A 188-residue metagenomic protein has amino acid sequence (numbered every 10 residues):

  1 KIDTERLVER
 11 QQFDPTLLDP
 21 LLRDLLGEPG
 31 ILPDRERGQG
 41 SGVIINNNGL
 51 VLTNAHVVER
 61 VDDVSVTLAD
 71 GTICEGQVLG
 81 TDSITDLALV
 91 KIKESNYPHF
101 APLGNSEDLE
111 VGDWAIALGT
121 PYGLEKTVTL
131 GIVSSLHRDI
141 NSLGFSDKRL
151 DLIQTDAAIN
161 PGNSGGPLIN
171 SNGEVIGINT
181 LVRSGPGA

Functional and structural regions predicted by a protein language model:
K1-A188: Serine-dependent protease modules
